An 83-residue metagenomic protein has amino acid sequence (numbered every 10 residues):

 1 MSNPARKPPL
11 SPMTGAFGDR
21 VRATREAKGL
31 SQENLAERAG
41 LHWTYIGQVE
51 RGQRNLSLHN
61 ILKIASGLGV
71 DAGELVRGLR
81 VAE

Functional and structural regions predicted by a protein language model:
M1-A16: A detector for short, charged/polar N-terminal pre-domain segments
S2-R6, S66, V76-E83: Short, charged recognition helix plus adjacent turn of helix-turn-helix-like nucleic-acid-binding domains
D19-N34, R38: Short basic helix-loop element that most often maps to the first helix and adjoining turn of HTH DNA-binding modules
V21, L35-A36, I46-V49, L75: Conserved hydrophobic/aromatic packing and binding residues within compact polymer-binding modules
V21, Q32, W43, L58-I61: Helix-turn-helix DNA-binding elements, focusing on the entry/boundary residues of the two helices that contact DNA
G40-L56: Recognition helix of helix-turn-helix/homeodomain-like DNA-binding domains that insert into the DNA major groove
H59-E74: DNA major-groove recognition helix of helix-turn-helix/homeodomain DNA-binding modules
